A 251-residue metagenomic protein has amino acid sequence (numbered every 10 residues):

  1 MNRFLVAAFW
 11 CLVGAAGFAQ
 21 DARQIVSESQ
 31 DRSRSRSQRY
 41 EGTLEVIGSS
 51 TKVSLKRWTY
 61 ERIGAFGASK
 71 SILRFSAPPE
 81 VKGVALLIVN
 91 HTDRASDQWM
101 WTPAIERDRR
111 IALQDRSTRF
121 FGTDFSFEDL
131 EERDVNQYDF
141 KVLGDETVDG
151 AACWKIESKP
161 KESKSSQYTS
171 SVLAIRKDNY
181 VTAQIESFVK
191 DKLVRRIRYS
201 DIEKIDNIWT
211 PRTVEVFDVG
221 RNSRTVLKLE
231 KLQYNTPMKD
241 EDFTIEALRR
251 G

Functional and structural regions predicted by a protein language model:
M1-A8: Bacterial N-terminal signal peptides that target proteins for export
W10-F18: Hydrophobic h-region of N-terminal signal peptides that target proteins for export in Gram-negative bacteria
A19, S27, L87-V89, D97-W101 (+3 more regions): Gly/Pro-enriched, hydrophobic low-complexity segments that function as extracytoplasmic propeptides/linkers
D21-A104, K141: N-terminal mature ectodomain segment of secretory-pathway/periplasmic proteins
K52-L55, L130-V142, L193-R196: A short, amphipathic edge element
I63-S69, G144-A152, I205-D206: Short, ordered beta-strand-loop transition motifs
Y138, L143-G144, S171, S200: Residue-level detector of beta-strand structural context in well-folded domains
R250-G251: Short, solvent-exposed mixed-charge patches
